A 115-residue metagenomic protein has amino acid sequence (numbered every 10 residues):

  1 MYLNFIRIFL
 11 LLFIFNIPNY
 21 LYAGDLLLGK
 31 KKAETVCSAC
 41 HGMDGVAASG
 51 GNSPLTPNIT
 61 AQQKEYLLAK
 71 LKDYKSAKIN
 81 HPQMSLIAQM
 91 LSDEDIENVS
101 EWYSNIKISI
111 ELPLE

Functional and structural regions predicted by a protein language model:
M1-F9: Bacterial N-terminal signal peptides that target proteins for export
I8-I17: Bacterial N-terminal signal peptides
I17-D25: Sec/Tat signal peptide C-region and signal peptidase I cleavage site
G24, K30-L55, S76-Q83, I106-P113: Periplasmic/extracellular electron-transfer cofactor-ligation site, primarily the c-type cytochrome heme-c attachment
L28, K32, Y66, Q83-L86 (+1 more regions): Extracytoplasmic/secreted proteins, especially bacterial periplasmic and envelope-associated proteins
E34-G42, N58, E65, A69-K72 (+1 more regions): C-type cytochrome heme c attachment motif
A69-Y74, I87-Q89: A structural feature that tracks compact, well-ordered secondary-structure segments with a strong bias toward
I79, I87-E115: C-terminal capping alpha-helices of c-type cytochrome domains
